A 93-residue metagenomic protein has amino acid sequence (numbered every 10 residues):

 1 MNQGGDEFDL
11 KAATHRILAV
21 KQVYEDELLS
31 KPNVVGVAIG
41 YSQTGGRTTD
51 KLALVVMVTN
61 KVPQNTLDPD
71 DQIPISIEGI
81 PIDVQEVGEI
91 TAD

Functional and structural regions predicted by a protein language model:
M1-D93: Terminal presequence/propeptide segments associated with secretion/organelle targeting and zymogen/polyprotein
